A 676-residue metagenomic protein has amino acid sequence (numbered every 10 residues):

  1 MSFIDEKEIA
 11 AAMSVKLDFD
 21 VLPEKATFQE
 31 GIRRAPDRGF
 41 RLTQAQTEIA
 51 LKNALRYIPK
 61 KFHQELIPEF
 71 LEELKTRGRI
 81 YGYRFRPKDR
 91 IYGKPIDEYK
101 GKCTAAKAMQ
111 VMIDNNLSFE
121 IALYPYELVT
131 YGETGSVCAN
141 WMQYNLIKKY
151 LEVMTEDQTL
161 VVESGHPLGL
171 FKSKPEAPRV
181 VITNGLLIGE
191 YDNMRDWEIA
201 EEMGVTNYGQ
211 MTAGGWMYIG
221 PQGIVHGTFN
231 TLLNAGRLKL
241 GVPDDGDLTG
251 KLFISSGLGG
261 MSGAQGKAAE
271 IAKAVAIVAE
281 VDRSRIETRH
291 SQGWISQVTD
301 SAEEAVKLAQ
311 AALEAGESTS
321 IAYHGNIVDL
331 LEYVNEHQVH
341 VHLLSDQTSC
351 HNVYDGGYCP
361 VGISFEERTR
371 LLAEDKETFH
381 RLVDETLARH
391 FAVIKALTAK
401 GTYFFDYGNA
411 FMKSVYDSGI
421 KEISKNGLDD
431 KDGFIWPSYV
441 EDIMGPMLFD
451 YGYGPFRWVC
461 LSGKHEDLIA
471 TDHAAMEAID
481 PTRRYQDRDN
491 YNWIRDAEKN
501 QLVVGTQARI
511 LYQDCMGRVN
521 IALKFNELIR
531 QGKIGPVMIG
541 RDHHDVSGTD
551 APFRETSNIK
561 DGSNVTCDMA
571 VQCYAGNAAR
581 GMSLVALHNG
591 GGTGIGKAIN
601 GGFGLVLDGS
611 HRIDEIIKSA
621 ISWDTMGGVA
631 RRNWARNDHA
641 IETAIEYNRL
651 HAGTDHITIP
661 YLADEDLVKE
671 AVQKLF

Functional and structural regions predicted by a protein language model:
M1-L233, R237-L240, D244, M444-A586 (+3 more regions): N-terminal ligand-binding/catalytic initiation module
V153-Q158, K273-A274, H340-L343, A396-Y403 (+2 more regions): Structural alpha-beta junctions
T159-S164, I182, S255, V278-A279 (+5 more regions): General beta-strand structural signal in soluble alpha/beta enzymes
Q210-L233, R237, D244-L252, L258-S318 (+6 more regions): Catalytic or ion-translocation cores adjacent to nucleophile or general acid/base/metal-coordination motifs in diverse
E270-A272, N335-H340, I420-S424, I529 (+2 more regions): Short, solvent-exposed amphipathic alpha-helical segments in soluble enzyme and RNA/protein-processing domains
E303-I521: Core active-site phosphate/anionic-ligand binding loop and the adjoining beta-turn-alpha structural block in enzyme
L308-E317, A322-H337, V341, H639-F676: C-terminal domain-closing interface element
V353-Y354, S414-V415, S547-T549, I595-G596: Short acidic/glycine-rich loop or secondary-structure boundary segments that cap or lie
